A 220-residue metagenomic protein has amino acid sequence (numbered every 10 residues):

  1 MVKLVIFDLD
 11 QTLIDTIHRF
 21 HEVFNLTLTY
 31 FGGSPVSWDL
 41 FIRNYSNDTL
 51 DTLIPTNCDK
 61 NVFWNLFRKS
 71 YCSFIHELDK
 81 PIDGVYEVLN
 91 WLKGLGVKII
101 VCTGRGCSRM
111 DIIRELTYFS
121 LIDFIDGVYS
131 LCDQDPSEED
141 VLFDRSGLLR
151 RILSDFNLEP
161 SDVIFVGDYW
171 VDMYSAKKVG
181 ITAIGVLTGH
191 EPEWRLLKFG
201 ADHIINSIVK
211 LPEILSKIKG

Functional and structural regions predicted by a protein language model:
V2-L95, G106: N-terminal helical cap/lid subdomain that shapes the substrate entry/recognition surface in HAD-like hydrolases
T56, L121-F124, V179-I181, F199-G200: Short, structured coil segments at secondary-structure junctions
V85-L116, V128-Y129: Substrate-recognition element of Asp-dependent hydrolases with the DxDx(T/V) motif
K98, P160-S161, G180-I184: Short beta-strand/loop segments at the ligand-binding rim of alpha/beta enzyme cores
V101-T103, F165, G185: Structural beta-sheet core signal
C107-I164, W170-K178, E193-W194: Substrate-recognition "cap/lid" segment bordering the active-site pocket of phosphatases
T188-K198: Short, glycine/polar-rich helix-capping loops at beta-to-alpha or helix-loop-helix junctions that flank or form
H203-S207: Short acidic-hydrophobic, aromatic-tinged amphipathic segments that line or gate anion-handling sites
